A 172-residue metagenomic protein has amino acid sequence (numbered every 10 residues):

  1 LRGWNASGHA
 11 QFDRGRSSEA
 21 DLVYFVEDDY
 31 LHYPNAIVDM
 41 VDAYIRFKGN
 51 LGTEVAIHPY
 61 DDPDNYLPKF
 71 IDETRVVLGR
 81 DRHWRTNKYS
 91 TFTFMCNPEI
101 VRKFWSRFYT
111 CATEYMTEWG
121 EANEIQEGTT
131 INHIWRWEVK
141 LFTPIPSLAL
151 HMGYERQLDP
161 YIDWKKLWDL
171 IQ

Functional and structural regions predicted by a protein language model:
L1-D21: Active-site-proximal specificity loops/subdomain of glycosyltransferases
L1-G8, H32-A36, S90, T117-Q126: Phosphate/oxyanion-binding active-site loops and adjacent basic polyanion-contact surfaces
R14-S18, Y44-G52, I131-W137: Alpha-helix termini
L22, L31-T110: Conserved catalytic core of nucleotide-sugar-dependent glycosyltransferases
P98, K103-Q172: C-terminal catalytic/acceptor-binding lobe
